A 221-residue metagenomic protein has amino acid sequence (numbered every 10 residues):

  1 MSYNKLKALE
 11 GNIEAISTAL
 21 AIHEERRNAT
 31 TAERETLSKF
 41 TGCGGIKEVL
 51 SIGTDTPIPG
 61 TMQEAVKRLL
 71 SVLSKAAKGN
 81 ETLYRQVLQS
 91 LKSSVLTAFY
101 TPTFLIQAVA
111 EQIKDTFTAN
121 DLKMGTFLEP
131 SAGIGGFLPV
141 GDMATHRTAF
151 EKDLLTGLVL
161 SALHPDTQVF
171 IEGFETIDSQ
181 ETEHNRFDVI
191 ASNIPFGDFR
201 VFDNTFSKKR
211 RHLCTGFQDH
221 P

Functional and structural regions predicted by a protein language model:
S2-L163, T167-Q168: Class I S-adenosyl-L-methionine
L128-P221: SAM-dependent methyltransferase catalytic-core segment centered on the flexible catalytic loop and adjoining short
